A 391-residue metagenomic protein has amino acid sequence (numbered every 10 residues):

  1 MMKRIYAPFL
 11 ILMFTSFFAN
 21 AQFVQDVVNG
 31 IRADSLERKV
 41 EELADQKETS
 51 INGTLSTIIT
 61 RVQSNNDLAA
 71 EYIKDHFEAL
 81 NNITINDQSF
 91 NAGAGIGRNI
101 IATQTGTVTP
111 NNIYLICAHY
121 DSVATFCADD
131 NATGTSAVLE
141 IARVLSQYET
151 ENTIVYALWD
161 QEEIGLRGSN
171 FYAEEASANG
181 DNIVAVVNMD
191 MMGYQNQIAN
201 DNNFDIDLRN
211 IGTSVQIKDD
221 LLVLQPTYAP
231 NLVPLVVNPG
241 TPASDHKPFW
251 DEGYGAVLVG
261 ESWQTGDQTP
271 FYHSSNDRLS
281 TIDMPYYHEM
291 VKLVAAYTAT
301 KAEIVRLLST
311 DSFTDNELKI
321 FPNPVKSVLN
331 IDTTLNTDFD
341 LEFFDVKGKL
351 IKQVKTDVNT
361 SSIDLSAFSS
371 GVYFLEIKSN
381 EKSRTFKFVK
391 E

Functional and structural regions predicted by a protein language model:
F14-F18: N-terminal signal peptide c-region/cleavage motif recognized by signal peptidases
Q22-N65, D121, Y194, D267-R278: N-terminal capping segment at the start of a domain
L36-A44, N86-D87, N99-T103, I113-A118 (+9 more regions): Structural recognition of the beta-strand scaffold that forms the well-ordered cores of secreted hydrolase catalytic
D45-T105: A non-catalytic alpha/beta surface segment that caps or lines the substrate-entry region of metallo-dependent hydrolase
T49, Q197-L308: Active-site-adjacent substrate-binding region of metalloamidase/peptidase-like peptide-processing proteins
T49-S50, F90-G95, G106-T109, Y120-T125 (+7 more regions): Solvent-exposed loop/turn segments at secondary-structure junctions within structured extracellular/periplasmic domains
I96-R98, S122-T213, H246: Acidic/histidine-rich catalytic neighborhood of metal-dependent amide-processing enzymes
F313-E391: C-terminal outer-membrane/trafficking sorting elements
